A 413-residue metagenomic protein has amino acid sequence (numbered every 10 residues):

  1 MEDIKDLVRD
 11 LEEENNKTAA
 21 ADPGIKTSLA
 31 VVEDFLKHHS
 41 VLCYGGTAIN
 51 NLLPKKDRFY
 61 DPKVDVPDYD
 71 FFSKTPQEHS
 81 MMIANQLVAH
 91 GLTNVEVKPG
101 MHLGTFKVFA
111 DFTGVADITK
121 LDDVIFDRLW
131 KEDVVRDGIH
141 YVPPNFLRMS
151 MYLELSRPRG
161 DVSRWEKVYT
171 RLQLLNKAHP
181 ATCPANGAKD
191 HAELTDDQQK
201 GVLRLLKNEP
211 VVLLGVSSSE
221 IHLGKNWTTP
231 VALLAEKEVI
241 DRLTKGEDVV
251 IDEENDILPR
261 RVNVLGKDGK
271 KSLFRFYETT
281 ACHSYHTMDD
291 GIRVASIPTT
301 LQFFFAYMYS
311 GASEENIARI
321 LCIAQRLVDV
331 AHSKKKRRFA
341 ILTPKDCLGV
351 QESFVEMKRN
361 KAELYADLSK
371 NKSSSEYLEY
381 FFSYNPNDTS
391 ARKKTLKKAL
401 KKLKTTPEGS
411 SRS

Functional and structural regions predicted by a protein language model:
M1-T27, G138-K200, E363, S374-L378 (+1 more regions): N-terminal regions immediately upstream of nucleotidyltransferase
K17, D65, L87-V88, T93 (+12 more regions): Short linear motifs embedded in intrinsically disordered, charge-biased segments
I25-Q77, D196-R242: Active-site nucleotide-donor binding segment shared across nucleotidyl transfer reactions
P76-H90, E236-D248: Amphipathic alpha-helical segments
N85-D127, G246-D290: Conserved catalytic core of two-metal-ion nucleotidyltransferases
D127, D133-R157, G291-G311: Phosphate-handling catalytic interfaces
T182-A185, K334-G409: Eukaryotic intrinsically disordered, low-complexity regulatory regions enriched in Ser/Thr/Pro and acidic residues
M288, I297-Q302, A306-E315, V328 (+1 more regions): Intrinsic low-complexity, polar/charged intrinsically disordered segments
